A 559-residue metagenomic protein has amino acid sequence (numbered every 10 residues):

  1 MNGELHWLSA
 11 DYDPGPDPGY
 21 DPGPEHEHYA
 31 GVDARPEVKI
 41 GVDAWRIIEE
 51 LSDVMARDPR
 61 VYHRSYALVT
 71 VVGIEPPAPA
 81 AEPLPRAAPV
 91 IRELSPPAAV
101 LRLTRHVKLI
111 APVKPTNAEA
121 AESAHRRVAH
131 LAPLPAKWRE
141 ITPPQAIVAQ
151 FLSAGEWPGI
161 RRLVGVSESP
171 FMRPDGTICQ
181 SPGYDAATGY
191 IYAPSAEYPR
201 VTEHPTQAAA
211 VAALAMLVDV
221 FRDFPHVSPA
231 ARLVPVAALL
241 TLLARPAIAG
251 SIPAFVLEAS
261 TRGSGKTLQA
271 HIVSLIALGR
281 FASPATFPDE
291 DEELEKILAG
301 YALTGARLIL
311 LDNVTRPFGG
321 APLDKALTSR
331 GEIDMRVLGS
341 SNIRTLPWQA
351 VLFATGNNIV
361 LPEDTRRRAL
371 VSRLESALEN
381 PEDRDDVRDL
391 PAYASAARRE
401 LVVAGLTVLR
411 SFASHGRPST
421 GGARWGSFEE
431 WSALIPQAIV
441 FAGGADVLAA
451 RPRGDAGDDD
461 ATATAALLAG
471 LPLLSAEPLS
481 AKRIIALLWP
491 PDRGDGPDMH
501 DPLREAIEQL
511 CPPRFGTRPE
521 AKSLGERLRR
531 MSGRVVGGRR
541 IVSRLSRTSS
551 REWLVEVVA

Functional and structural regions predicted by a protein language model:
M1-A230, A247, K296-I297, Y301-L303 (+2 more regions): N-terminal nucleic-acid engagement/recognition segments and initiation subdomains in replication, restriction
G189-A210, L217, R344-A350, I359 (+2 more regions): Phosphate-sensing "switch" segment of ASCE/P-loop ATPases
P229-L243: N-terminal pre-Walker A segment at the start of P-loop NTPase domains
A249, G300-T304, T315-P317, I343-W348 (+1 more regions): Conserved catalytic network of the ASCE P-loop NTPase/AAA+ motor domain
E258-T261, L268-H271, I276-S283, L294-A299 (+5 more regions): DNA transaction DNA-binding modules
G305-L308, E332-I333, P347-L352: Loop/turn-to-beta-strand initiation segments
R307-T328, N358-R367: Conserved AAA+/SF3 P-loop NTPase catalytic/coupling segment centered on the Walker-B
G319-R344: Conserved catalytic/switch belt of AAA+ P-loop NTPases
